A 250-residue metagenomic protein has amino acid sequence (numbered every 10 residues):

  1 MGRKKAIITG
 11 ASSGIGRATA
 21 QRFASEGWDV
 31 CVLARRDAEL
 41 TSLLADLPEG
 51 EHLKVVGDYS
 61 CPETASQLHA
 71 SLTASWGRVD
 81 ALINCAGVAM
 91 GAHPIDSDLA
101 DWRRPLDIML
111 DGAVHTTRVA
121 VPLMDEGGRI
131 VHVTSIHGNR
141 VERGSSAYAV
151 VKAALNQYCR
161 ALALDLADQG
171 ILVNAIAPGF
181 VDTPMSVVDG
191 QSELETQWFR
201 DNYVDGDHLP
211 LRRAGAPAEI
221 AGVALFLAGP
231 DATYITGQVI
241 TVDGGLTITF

Functional and structural regions predicted by a protein language model:
S12-S13: Conserved glycine-rich cofactor-binding loop
E26-L43: Conserved glycine-rich Rossmann-like NAD(P)H-binding loop of the short-chain dehydrogenase/reductase
I83, A167, L172, I235-G237: Short, small/polar-rich loop/turn modules that mediate ligand/substrate recognition or access, typified
H93-P94, D98-L106, E195, D205: Substrate-binding pocket helix/loop in short-chain dehydrogenase/reductase
T117, V151, C159: Active-site helix of classical SDR
P122, L164-D168, T233: Alpha-helical segment proximal to the catalytic Tyr-Lys
R140, L225, T236-F250: Short C-terminal tail/terminal secondary-structure segment of NAD(P)H-dependent dehydrogenase/reductase domains
